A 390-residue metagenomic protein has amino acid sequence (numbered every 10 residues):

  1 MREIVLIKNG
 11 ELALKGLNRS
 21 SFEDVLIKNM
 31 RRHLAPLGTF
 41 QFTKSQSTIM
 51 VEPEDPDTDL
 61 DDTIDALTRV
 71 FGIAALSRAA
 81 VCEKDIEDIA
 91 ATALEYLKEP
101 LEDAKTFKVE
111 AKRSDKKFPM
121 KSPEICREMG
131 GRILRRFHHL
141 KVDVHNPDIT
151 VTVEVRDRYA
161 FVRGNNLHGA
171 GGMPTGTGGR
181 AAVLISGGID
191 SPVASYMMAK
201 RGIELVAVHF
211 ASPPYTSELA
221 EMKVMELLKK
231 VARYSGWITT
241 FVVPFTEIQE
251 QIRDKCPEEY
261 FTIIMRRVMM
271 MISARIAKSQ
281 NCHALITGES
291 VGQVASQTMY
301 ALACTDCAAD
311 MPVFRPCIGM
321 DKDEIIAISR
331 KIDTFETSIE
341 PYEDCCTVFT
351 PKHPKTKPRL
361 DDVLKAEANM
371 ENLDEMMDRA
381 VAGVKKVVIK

Functional and structural regions predicted by a protein language model:
M1-A182, P192-T239, C307, K355-L360 (+2 more regions): RNA-binding accessory domains that recognize and position tRNA/RNA substrates
E128-I133, H139, N166, A170-G178 (+4 more regions): Active-site adenylate/phosphate-handling loop in enzymes that bind or generate adenylated species
V183, A207-H209, V242, T287 (+1 more regions): Structural beta-sheet core signal
G188: Conserved G/P- and acidic residue-centered "switch" motifs that form tight phosphate/ATP-binding loops in soluble
L228-D254, D344-C345: A conserved beta-strand->alpha-helix junction
V291-Q293, P341-F349: Small/polar glycine-rich anion-binding or flexible loop at a beta-alpha turn
D333-P341: A short alpha-helix-loop-beta-strand transition element characteristic of N-terminal alpha/beta dinucleotide-binding
